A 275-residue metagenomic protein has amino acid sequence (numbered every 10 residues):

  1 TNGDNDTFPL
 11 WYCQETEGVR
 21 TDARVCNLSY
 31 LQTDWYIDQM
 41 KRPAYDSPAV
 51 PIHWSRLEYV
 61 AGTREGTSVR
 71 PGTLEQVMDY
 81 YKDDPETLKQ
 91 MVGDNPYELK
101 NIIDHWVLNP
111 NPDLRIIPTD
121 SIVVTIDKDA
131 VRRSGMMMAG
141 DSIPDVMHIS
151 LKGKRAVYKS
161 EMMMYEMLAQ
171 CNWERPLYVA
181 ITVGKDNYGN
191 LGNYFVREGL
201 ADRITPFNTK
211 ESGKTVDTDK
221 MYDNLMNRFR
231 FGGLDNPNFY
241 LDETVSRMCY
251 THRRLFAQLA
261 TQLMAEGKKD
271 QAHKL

Functional and structural regions predicted by a protein language model:
N2, D6-L275: ER/secretory pathway lumenal C-terminal domains and tails of membrane proteins involved in glycoprotein biogenesis
